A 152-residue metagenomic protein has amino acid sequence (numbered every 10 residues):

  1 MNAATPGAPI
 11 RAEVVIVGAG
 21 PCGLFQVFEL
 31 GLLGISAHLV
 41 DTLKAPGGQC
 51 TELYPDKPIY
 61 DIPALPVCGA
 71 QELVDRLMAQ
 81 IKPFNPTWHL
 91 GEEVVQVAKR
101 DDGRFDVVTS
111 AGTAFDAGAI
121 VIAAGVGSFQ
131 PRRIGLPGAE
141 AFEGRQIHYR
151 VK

Functional and structural regions predicted by a protein language model:
M1-V17, L32-L33, W88-K152: FAD-binding core/adjacent interface of flavoenzyme oxidoreductases
P6-T87: Beta1-alpha1 glycine-rich phosphate/pyrophosphate-binding loop at the start of Rossmann-like nucleotide-binding domains
